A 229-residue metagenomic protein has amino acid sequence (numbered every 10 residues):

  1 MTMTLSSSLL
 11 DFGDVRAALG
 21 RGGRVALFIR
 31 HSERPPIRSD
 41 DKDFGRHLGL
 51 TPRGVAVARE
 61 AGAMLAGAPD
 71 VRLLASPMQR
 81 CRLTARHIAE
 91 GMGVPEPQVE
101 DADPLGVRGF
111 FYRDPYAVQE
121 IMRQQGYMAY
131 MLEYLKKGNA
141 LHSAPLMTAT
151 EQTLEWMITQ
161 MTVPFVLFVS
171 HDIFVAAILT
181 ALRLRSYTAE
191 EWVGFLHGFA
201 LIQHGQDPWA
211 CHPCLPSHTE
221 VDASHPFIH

Functional and structural regions predicted by a protein language model:
M1-E100, G138-N139, A189-G205, C211: Active-site-proximal alpha-helix that buttresses catalytic centers in soluble enzyme cores
M1-G22, G67, G106-Q119, M161-P164 (+1 more regions): Acidic, low-complexity terminal tails and accessory targeting/binding regions of phosphate-metabolizing enzymes
R24-R30, T162-S170: Beta-strand elements within well-structured catalytic alpha/beta cores of enzymes that handle phosphate/sulfate esters
P35-S39, F44, L48-P52, H87-T153: Phosphate-handling substructures
E60, M64, T84-H87, Q152-W156 (+1 more regions): Amphipathic alpha-helical segments that form well-ordered structural scaffolds and often line/cohere around active
A75-H87, Q124-K137, A210-H229: A broadly tuned preference for mixed-charge, low-complexity surface segments
T150-E155, T159-P164: A hydrophobic membrane-anchoring alpha-helix module
